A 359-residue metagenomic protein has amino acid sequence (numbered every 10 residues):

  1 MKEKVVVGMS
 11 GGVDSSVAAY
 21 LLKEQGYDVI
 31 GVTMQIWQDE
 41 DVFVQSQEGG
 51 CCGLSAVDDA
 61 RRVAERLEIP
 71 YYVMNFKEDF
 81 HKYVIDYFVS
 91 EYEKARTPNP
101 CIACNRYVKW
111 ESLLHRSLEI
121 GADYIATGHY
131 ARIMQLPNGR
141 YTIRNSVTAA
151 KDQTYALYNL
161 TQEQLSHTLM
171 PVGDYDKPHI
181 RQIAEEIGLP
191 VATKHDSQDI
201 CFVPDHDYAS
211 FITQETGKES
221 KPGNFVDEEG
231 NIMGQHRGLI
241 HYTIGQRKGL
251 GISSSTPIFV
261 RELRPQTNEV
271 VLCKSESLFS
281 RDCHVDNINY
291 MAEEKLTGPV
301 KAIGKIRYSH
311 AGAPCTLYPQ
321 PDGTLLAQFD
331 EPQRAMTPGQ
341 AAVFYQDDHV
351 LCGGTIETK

Functional and structural regions predicted by a protein language model:
M1-Y158, L169, P178: ATP-dependent adenylation/nucleotidyltransferase module used to activate substrates
A126-P137, T142-K359: AMP-forming adenylation/ATP pyrophosphatase catalytic core
